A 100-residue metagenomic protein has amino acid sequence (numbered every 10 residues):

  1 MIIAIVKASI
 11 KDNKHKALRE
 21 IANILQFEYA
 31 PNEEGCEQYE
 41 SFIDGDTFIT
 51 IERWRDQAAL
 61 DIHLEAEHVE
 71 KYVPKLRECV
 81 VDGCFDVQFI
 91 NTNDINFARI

Functional and structural regions predicted by a protein language model:
M1-K7, A66-V73, I95-I100: Short flexible/disordered coil segments
I2-S9, Q38-E65: Short, well-ordered beta-strand segments in beta-rich or mixed alpha/beta enzyme and ligand-binding folds
S9-E20: Short, surface-exposed ligand-recognition loops at beta-strand->loop->(often short) alpha-helix junctions that present
I10-D12, D56, N91-N93: Non-catalytic surface loops within mature trypsin-like serine protease
H15-A17, A59, N96: Intrinsically disordered, low-complexity acidic/polar segments
I24, E28-E37, R53-Q88: An amphipathic, aromatic/His-enriched active-site/gating alpha helix that lines ligand/cofactor pockets
E40-T47, P74-I100: Glycine-rich beta-strand-turn "strand-cap" elements at beta-sheet edges
